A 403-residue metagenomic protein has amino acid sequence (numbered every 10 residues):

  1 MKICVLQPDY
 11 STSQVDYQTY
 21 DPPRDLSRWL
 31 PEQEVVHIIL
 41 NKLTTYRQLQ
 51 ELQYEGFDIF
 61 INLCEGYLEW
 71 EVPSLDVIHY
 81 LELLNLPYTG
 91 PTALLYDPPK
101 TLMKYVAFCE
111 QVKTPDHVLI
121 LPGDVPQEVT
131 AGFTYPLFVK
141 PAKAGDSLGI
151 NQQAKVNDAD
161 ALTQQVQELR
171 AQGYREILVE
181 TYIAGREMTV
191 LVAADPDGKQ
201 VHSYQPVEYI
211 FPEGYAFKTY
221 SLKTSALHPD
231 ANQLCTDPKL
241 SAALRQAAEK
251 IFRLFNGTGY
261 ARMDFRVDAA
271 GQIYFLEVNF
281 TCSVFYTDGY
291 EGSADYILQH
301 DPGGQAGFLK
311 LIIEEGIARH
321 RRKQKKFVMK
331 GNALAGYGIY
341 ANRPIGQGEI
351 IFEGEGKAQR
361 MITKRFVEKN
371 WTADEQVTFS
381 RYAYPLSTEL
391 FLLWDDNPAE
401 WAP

Functional and structural regions predicted by a protein language model:
M1-P8, L52-Y54, A93, D97-L178 (+3 more regions): Active-site nucleotide/adenylate-binding loops and adjacent lid/helix of ATP-dependent enzymes
M1-P87, A93, D97-P98, L121-V129 (+1 more regions): ATP-binding N-terminal substructure of ATP-dependent carboxylate-amine bond-forming enzymes
L68-E69, D146, R360: Short glycine-rich, flexible loops that bind phosphorylated cofactors or substrates
N85-P87, K113, G304: Residue-level detector of anion-binding/catalytic polar loops
Q111, D237-K323: ATP-dependent carboxylate activation and anion-phosphoryl transfer catalytic cores that bind Mg-ATP to form
A159-K239, A243-Q246, V267-Y274: Phosphate-binding site of ATP-dependent enzymes
Q324, M329-P403: Catalytic cores of histone-lysine modification enzymes
